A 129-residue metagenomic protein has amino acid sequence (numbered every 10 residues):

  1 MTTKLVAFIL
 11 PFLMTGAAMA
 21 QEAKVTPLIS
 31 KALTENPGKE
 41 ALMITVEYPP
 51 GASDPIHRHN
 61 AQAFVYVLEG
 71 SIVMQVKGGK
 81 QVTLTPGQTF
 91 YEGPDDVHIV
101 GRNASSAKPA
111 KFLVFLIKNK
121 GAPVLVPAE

Functional and structural regions predicted by a protein language model:
T2-L42, Q75, F90-Y91, I99 (+2 more regions): A short, N-terminal "cap"/entry segment at the start of jelly-roll beta-barrel domains of the cupin/DSBH fold
L33-E35, Y48-P49, G78-D95: Short acidic-glycine-tyrosine-enriched beta hairpin
G38-M43, Q62, G79, D95 (+1 more regions): Extracytoplasmic
K39-E40, G51-Y66: A short beta-loop-beta micro-motif enriched in histidine and acidic residues
S53-P55, V73, F90, P94-N103: Histidine-centered metal-chelating micro-motifs
H59-G78, Q88: Glycine- and acidic-residue-biased ligand/ion/polar-headgroup-sensing regions
Q81, D96-G121: Ligand-binding loop in jelly-roll beta-barrel domains
